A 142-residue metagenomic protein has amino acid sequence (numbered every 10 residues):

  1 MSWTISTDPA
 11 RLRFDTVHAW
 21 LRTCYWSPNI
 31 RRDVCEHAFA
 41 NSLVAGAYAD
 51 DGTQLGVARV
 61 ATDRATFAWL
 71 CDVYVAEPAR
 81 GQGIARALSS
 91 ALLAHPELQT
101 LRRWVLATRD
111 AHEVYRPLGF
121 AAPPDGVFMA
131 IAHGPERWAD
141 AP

Functional and structural regions predicted by a protein language model:
M1-I30, Y48, G126, A139-P142: Short amphipathic alpha-helix that is part of the acyltransferase structural core
N29-R31, G56, E113-R116: A short, acidic/glycine-rich surface segment
D33-D51, G56-Y74: A conserved beta-strand-loop-helix scaffold within acyl/acetyltransferase catalytic domains
C71, P78-R80, V105, V114: Acidic/histidine-enriched, beta-strand-rich ligand/metal-binding domains
A79-L88: Conserved acetyl-CoA pyrophosphate-binding loop and the N-cap/start of the following alpha-helix in GNAT-like
R86, L98-G134: Conserved active-site alpha-helix within GNAT-family acetyltransferase domains
